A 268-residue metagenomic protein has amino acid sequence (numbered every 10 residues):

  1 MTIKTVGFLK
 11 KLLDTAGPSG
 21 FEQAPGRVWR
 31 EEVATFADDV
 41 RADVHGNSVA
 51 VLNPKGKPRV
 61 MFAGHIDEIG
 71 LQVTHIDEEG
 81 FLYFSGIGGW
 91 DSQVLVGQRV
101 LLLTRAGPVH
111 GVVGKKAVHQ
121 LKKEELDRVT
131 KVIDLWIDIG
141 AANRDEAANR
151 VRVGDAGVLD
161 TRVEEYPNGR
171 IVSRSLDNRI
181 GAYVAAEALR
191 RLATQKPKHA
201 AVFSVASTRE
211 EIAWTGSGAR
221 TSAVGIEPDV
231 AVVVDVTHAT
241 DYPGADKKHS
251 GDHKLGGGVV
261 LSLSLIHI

Functional and structural regions predicted by a protein language model:
M1-I266: N-terminal hydrophobic/helix-forming segments and targeting peptides
